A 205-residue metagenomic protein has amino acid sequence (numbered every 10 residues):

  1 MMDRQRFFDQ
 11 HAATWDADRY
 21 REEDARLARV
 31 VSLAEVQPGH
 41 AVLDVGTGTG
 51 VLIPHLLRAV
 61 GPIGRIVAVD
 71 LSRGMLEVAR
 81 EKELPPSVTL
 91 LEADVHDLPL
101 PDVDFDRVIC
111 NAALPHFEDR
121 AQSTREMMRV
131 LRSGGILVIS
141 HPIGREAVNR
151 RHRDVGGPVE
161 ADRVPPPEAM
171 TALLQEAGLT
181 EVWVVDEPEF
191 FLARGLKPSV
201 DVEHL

Functional and structural regions predicted by a protein language model:
M1-Q37, V51-H55, M75-V78, R145-E146 (+2 more regions): Conserved class I S-adenosyl-L-methionine
L43-V45, T49-D97: Class I SAM-dependent methyltransferase SAM/SAH-binding core
H96-R107: A short acidic, Gly/Pro-enriched loop at the edge of an enzyme's catalytic core that lines a small-molecule cofactor
R107-D119: A short SAM/SAH-binding and catalytic strip from SAM-dependent methyltransferases
A121-S133: A short glycine-rich, Lys/Arg-flanked "PGG" loop and its adjoining helix->strand segment in the class I
V138-V164: Conserved class I S-adenosyl-L-methionine
D162-A177: Short alpha-helix
D186-L205: Core SAM-dependent methyltransferase catalytic element
